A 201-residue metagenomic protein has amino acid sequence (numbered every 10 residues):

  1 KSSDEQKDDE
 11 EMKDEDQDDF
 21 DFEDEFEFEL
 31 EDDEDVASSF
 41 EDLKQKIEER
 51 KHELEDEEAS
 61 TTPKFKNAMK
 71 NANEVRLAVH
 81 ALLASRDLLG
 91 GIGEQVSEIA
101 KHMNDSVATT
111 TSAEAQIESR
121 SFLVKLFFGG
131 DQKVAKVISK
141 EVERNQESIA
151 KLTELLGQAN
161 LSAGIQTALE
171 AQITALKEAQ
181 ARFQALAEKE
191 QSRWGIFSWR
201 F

Functional and structural regions predicted by a protein language model:
K1-F201: Mature extracytoplasmic/periplasmic regions of secreted or cell-envelope proteins, especially long low-complexity
